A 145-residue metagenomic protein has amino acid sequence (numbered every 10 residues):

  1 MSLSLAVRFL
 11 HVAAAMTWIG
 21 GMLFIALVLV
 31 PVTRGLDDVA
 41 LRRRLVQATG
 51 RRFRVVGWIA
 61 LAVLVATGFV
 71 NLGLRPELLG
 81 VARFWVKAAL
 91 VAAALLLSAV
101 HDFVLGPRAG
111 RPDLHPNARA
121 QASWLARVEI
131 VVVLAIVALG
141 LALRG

Functional and structural regions predicted by a protein language model:
M1-G145: Polytopic transmembrane helical bundles with strong interfacial aromatic enrichment
